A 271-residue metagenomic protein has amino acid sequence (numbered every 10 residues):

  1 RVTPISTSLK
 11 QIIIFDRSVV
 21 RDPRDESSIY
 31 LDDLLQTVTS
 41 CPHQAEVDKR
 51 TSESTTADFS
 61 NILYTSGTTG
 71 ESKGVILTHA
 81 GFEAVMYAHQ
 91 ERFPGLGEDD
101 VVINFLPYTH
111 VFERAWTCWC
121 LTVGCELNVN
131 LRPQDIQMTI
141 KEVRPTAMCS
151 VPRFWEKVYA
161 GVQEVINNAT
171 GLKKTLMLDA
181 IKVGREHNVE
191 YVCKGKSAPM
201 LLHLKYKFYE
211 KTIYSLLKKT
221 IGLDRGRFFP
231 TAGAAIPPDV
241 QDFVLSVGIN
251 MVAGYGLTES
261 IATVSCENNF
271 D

Functional and structural regions predicted by a protein language model:
R1-T37: Structural core segment of the AMP-binding/adenylate-forming
L9, R225-G226: Conserved hydrophobic position(s) of the canonical leucine-rich repeat
I14, D32, Q36, S40-Y64 (+2 more regions): Conserved pre-ATP/AMP-binding loop-to-beta segment of ANL
S60-M86: Conserved AMP-binding A3 loop
H79, I236, L245-N250, L257-D271: Active-site loops of AMP-binding adenylate-forming
E83-V101, Y108-S215, R225, N250: Conserved AMP-binding/adenylation subdomain of ANL enzymes
V85-E91, V158-V162, P238-D242, E259-N268: Adenylate-forming
F105-H110, G233-A235: Conserved AMP-binding
